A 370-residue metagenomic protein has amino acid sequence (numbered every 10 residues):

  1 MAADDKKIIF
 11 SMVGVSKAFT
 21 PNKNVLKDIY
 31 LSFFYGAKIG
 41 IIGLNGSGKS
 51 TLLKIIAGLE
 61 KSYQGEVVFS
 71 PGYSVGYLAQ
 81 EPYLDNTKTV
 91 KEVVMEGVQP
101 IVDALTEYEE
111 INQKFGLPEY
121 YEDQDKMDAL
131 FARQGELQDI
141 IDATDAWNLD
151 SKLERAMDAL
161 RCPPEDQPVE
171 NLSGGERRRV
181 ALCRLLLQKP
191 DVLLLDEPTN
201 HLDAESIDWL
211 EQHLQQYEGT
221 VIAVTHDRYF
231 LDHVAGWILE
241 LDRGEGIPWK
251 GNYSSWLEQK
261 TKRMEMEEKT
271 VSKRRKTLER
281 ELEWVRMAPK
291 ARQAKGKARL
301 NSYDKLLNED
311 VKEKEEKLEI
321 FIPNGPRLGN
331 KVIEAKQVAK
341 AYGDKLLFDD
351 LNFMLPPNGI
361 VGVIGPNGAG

Functional and structural regions predicted by a protein language model:
M1-V271, E316, P323-G370: ABC ATP-binding cassette signature C-motif
Q259-R292, G296-S302, L306-E313: Intracellular alpha-helical coupling/juxtamembrane segments of multi-pass membrane proteins
